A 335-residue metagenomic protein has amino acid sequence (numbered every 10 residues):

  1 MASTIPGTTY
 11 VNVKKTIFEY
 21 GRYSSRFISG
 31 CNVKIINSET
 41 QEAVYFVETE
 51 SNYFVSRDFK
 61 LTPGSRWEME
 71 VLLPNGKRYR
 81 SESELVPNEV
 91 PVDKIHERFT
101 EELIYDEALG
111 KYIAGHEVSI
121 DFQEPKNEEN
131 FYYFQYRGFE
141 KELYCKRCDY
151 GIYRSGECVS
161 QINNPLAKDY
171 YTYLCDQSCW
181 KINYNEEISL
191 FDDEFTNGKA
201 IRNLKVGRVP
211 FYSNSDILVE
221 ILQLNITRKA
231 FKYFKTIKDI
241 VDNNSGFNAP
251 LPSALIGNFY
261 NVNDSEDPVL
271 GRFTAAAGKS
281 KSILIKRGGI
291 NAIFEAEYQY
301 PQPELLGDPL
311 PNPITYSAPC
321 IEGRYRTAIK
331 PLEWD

Functional and structural regions predicted by a protein language model:
M1-D335: A sequence/structural signal for flexible, mid-protein segments enriched in small/helix-disrupting residues
